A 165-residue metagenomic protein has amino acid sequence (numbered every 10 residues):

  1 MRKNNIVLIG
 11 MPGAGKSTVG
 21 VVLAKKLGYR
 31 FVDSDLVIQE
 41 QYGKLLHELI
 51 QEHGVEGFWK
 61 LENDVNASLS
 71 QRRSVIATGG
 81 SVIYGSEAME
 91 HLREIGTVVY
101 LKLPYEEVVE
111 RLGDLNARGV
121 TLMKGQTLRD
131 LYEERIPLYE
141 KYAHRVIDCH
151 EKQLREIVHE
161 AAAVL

Functional and structural regions predicted by a protein language model:
M1-K3, V22, K26, I136-L165: NTP-dependent small-molecule kinase module
L8: Hydrophobic anchor at the beta1->P-loop junction of P-loop NTPases
M11: P-loop (Walker A) phosphate-binding loop of NTP-binding proteins
A14: ATP-binding Walker
S17: Walker A/P-loop
K25-L36, K44: Post-Walker A helix-loop "phosphate-sensing" segment adjacent to the P-loop in P-loop NTPases
L36-V82, S86-H91: ATP-dependent small-molecule kinase phosphotransfer cores that center on conserved nucleotide phosphate-binding segments
E94-P137: A glycine- and Lys/Arg-enriched "phosphate-lid" helix/loop adjacent to the NTP-binding pocket of small-molecule kinases
